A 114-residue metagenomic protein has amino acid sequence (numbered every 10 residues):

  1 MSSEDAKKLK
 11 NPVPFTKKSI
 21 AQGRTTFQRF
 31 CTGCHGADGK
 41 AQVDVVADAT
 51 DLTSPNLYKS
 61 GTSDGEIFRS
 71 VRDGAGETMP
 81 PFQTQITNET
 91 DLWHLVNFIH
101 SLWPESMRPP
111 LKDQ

Functional and structural regions predicted by a protein language model:
M1-T26, Q114: Electrostatic cytochrome c docking/interface patches
P12-V13, N56-L57, P81: Second-shell loop/turn segments in exported
T16, K40, T87-N88: Low-complexity, Gly/Pro
A21-Q28, G61-G65, I86-T87, P104 (+1 more regions): Sequence context surrounding c-type heme c attachment/ligation sites in exported
G23-A37, M79, L95-I99: The canonical Cys-X-X-Cys-His
R24, G36, K40-R69: Gly/Gly-Pro-rich "capping" loops immediately C-terminal to redox-active cysteine motifs in periplasmic/lumenal
F30, D38, N56, G74-A75 (+1 more regions): Conserved functional loop/turn residues at catalytic and ligand-binding sites
V46-D51, S70-W103, M107-Q114: Axial heme c-ligation environment in periplasmic c-type cytochrome domains
